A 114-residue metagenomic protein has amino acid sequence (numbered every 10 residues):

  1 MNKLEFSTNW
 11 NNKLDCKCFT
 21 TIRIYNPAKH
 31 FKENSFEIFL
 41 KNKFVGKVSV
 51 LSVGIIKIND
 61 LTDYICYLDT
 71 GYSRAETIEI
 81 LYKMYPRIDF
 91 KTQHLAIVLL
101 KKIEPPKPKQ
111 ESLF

Functional and structural regions predicted by a protein language model:
M1-F114: Mixed-charge, low-complexity intrinsically disordered regions
